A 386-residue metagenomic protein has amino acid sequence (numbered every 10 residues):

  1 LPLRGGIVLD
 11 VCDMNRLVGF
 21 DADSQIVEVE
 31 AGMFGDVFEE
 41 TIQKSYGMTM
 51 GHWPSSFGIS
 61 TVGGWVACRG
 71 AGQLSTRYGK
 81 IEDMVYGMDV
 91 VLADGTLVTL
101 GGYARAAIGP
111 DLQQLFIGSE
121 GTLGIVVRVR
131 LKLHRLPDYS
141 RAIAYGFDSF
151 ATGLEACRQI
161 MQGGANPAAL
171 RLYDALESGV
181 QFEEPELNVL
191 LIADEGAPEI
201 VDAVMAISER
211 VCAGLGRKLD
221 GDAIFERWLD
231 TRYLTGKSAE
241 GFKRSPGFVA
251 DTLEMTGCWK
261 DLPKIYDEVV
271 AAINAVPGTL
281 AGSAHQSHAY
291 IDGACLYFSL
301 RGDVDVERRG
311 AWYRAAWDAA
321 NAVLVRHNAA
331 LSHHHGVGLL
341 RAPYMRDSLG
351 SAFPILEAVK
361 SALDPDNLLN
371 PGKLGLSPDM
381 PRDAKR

Functional and structural regions predicted by a protein language model:
L1-C12: Glycine-rich N-terminal segment of FAD-binding domains in flavoprotein oxidoreductases, spanning the beta-loop-helix
N15-R171, L369, K385-R386: FAD-binding subdomain of flavoenzyme oxidoreductases
A22-Q25, R141-I143, A250-L253, L339-M345: Short beta-alpha connecting loops at secondary-structure transitions that line or flank enzyme active sites
W53-S56, A223, G336, N370-L374: Short coil/turn segments at secondary-structure boundaries
T96, R341-R386: Activity-critical C-terminal alpha-helical subdomain
R135, R141-A319, V323, H327: C-terminal substrate-recognition/cap domain of FAD-linked oxidoreductases
N328-P343, G372: A glycine-biased, small/acidic residue-tolerant capping/turn segment at secondary-structure junctions
